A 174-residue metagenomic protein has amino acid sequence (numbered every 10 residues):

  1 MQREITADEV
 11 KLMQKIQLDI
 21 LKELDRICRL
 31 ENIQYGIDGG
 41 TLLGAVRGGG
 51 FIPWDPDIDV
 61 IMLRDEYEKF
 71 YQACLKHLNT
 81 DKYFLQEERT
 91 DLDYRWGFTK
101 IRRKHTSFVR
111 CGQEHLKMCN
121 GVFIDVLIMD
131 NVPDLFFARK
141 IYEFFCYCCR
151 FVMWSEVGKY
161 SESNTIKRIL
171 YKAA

Functional and structural regions predicted by a protein language model:
Q2-E31, C74-D134, F151-A174: Conserved catalytic core of two-metal-ion nucleotidyltransferases
D25-I58, Y67-E68: Active-site nucleotide-donor binding segment shared across nucleotidyl transfer reactions
I61-L63: Short hydrophobic/aromatic beta-strand micro-patches that form the beta-sheet surface supporting nucleotide- or nucleic
F136-Y142: A short secondary-structure junction signal
E143-Y147: Short, His- and charge-rich active-site/binding loops that engage polyanionic ligands
